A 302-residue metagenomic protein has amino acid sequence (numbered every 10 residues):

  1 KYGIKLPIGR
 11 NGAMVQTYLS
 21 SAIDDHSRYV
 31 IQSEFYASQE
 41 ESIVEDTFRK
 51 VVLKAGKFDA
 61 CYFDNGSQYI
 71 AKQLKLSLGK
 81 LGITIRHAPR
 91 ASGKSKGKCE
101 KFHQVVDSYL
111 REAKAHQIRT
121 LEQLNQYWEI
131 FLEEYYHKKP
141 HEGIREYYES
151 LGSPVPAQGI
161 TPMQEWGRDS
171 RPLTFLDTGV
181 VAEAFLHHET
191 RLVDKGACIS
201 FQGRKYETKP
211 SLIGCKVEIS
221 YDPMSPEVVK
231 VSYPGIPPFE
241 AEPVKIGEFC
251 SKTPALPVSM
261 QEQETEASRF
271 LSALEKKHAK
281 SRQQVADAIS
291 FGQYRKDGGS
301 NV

Functional and structural regions predicted by a protein language model:
K1-S21, D25-I130, L274-V285, Q293-K296 (+1 more regions): RNase H-like DDE/DDD metal-dependent nuclease/strand-transfer catalytic core used by mobile genetic elements
Q73, K101, Q123, P162 (+2 more regions): Exposed alpha-helical structural elements
Y109-Y206: Active-site-proximal acidic segments at structured loop/helix or strand boundaries that coordinate catalytic metals
R191-V302: Protein C-terminal end segments and domain termini
